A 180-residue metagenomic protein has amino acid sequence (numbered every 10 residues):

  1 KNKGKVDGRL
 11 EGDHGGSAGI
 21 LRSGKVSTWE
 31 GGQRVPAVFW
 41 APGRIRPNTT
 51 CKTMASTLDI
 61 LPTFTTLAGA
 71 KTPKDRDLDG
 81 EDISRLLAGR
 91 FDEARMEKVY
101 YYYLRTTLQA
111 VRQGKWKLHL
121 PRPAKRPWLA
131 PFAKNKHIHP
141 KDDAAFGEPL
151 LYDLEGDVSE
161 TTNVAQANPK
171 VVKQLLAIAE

Functional and structural regions predicted by a protein language model:
K1-G8, E160, E180: Short intrinsically disordered, low-complexity coil segments enriched in acidic
K3-E30, I45-L150, L154: C-terminal cap/loop subdomain of S1 sulfatases and analogous C-terminal strand-loop tails that border
T28, V172-E180: Short, intrinsically disordered, charge-balanced linker/junction segments flanking boundaries in proteins
R34-V35: Catalytic cores of eukaryotic secretory-pathway lumenal/extracellular enzymes that build and remodel glycoconjugates
V38-W40: Short beta-strand-to-turn element immediately C-terminal to the catalytic PLP-Schiff-base lysine in fold type I
W128, K170-K173: Cytochrome P450 catalytic domain signature, combining two hallmark sequence patches
D157: Intrinsically disordered, low-complexity polar regions and short flexible loop motifs
T162-K170: Active-site-proximal N-terminal segment of extracellular/periplasmic enzymes that hydrolyze or transfer
